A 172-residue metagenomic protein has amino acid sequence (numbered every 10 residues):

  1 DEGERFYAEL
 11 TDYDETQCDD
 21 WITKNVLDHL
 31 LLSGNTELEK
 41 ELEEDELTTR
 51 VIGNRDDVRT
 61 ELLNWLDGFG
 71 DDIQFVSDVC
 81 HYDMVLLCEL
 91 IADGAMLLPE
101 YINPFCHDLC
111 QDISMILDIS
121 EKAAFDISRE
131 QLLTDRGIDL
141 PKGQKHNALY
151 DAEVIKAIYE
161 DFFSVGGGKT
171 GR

Functional and structural regions predicted by a protein language model:
D1-S77: Conserved non-catalytic scaffold segment of RNase H-like nuclease domains
E15-D19, T23, L27, S33 (+1 more regions): Active-site-proximal helix-loop-helix substrate-binding element of RNase H-like nuclease domains
L63, A92, S114-D118: Amphipathic alpha-helical core segments of compact helical bundles
L66, H81-P104: Substrate-recognition/cap helix-loop segment adjacent to the acidic, metal-dependent catalytic center of Asp-based
Q74-C80, V85-E89, D126-R172: Acidic, Mg2+-coordinating catalytic module of metal-dependent nucleases/exonucleases that use a two-metal-ion mechanism
L98-N103, E121-D126, G167-G171: Short conserved catalytic/interaction loops centered on acidic-Pro-aromatic/His motifs
